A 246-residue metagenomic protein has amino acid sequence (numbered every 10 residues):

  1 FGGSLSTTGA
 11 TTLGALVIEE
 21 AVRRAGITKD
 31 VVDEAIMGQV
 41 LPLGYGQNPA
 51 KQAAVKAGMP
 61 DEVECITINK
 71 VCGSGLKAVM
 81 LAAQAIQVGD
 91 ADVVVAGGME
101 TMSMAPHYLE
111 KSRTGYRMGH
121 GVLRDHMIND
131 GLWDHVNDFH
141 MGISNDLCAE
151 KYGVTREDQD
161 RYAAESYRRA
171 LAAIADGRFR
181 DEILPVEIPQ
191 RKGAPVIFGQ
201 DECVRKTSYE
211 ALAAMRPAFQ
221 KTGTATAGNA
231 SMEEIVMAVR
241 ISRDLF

Functional and structural regions predicted by a protein language model:
F1-G3, Q47, M104-E110, F198: Short acidic, glycine/serine/threonine-rich loops at helix termini
L5-G9, K29, I36-V93, H135-I143 (+1 more regions): Conserved catalytic cysteine-centered active-site region of acyl-thioester-dependent Claisen-condensing enzymes
S6-A15, R24, D158-F246: N-terminal extracellular/periplasmic Venus flytrap/periplasmic-binding protein-like
T11-G26, P49-A53, A78-L81, M141-C148 (+3 more regions): Short, well-ordered amphipathic alpha-helical segments that serve as non-catalytic structural scaffolds within diverse
D30-G38, E64-N69, V94-G98, D160-E165 (+2 more regions): Beta-strand segments within the central parallel beta-sheet cores of soluble alpha/beta enzyme folds
P42, M99-M102, R191: Short glycine-rich anion-binding loops that position phosphate/pyrophosphate groups of nucleotides and phosphorylated
K70-E100, A149-R178, M232-V236, R240-R243: Active-site-proximal alpha-helical scaffold in enzymes
V93-L147: Flexible glycine-/small-residue-enriched beta->alpha junction loops that bind anionic phosphate/pyrophosphate groups
